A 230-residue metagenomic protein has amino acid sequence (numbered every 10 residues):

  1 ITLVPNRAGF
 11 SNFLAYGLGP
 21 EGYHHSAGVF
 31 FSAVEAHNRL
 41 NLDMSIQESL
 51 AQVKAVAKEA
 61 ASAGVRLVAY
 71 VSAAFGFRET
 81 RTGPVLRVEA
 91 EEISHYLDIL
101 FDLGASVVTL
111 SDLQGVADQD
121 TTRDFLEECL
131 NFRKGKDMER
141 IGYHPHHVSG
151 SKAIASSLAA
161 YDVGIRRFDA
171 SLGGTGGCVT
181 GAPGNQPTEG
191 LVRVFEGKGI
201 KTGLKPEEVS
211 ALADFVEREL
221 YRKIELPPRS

Functional and structural regions predicted by a protein language model:
I1-S230: Catalytic cores and adjacent flexible loops of soluble metabolic enzymes that perform enolate/carbanion chemistry on
